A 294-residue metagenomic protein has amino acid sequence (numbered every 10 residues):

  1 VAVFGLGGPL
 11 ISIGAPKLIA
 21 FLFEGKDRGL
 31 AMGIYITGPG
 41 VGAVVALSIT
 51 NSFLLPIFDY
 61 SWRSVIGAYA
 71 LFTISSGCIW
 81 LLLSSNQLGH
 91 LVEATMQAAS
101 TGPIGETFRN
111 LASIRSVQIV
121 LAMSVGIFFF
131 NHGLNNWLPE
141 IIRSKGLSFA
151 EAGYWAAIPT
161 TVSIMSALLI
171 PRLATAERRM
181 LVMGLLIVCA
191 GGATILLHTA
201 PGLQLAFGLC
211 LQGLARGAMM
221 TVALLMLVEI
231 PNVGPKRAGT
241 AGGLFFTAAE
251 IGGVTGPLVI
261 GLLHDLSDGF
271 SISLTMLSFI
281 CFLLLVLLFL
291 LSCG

Functional and structural regions predicted by a protein language model:
A2-G38: Cytoplasmic helix-loop-helix junction between adjacent transmembrane helices in 12-TM secondary transporters
I34-S85: Helix-loop-helix hairpin linking two adjacent transmembrane segments in secondary transporters
I49-F58, I142-R143, L173-A174, V259-D268: Interfacial helix-cap and linker-helix signal at transmembrane-aqueous boundaries of multi-pass secondary transporters
Q87-I119: Juxtamembrane intracellular "pre-TM" segments in multi-pass secondary transporters
S116-A157, S163-A167: Extracytoplasmic gate region of multi-pass secondary transporters
S166-R178: Helix-to-loop junctions at the C-terminal end of transmembrane segments in multipass secondary transporters
R178-M226: C-terminal transmembrane helical hairpin of 12-TM major facilitator-type secondary transporters
G234-S267: A late C-terminal transmembrane helix in Major Facilitator Superfamily
